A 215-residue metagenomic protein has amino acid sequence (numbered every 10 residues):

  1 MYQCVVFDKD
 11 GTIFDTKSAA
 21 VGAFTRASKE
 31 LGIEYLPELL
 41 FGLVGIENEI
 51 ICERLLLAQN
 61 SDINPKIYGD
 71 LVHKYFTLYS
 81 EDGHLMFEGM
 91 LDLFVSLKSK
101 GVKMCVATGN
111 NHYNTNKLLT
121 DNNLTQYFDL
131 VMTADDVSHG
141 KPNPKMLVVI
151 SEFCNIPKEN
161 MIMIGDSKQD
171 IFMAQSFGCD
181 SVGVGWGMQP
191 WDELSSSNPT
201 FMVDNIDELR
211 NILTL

Functional and structural regions predicted by a protein language model:
M1-F41: Active-site neighborhood of HAD-like aspartate-dependent phosphohydrolases
M1-Q3, V95-K98, N111-H112, N116-L215: Asp-based, Mg2+/Mn2+-dependent phosphohydrolase catalytic module
V21, T25, N48-E53, P65 (+2 more regions): An amphipathic alpha-helix signature
A27-S28, E47-D62, L118, I150-S151: Helix-loop "lid/cap" segments that line or gate small-molecule binding pockets
E30-E34, A58-I63, S99-K100, N123-Y127 (+1 more regions): Short helix-capping segments at alpha-helix termini
L56-D92: Metal-dependent phosphoesterase signature
L78-V106, H112, N116, P144: Short, acidic loop-to-helix structural element flanking the phosphoryl-transfer center in phosphate-processing enzymes
